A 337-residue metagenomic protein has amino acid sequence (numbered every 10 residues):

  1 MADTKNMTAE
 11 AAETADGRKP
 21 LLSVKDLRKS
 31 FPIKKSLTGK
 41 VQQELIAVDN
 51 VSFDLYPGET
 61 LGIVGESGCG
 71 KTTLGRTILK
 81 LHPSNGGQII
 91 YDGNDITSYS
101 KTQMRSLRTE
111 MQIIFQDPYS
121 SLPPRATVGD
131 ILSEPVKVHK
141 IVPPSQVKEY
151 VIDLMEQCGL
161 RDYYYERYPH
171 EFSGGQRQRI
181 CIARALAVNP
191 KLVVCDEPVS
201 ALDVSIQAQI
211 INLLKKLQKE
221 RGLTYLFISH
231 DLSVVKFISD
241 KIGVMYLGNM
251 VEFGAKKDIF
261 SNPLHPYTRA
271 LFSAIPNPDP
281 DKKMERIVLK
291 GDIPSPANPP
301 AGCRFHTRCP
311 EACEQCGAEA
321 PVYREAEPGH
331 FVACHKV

Functional and structural regions predicted by a protein language model:
G17-P20, I33-G39, E44, A255-V337: Short catalytic/signature loops enriched in Gly
L79: Helix-to-loop junction immediately C-terminal to a conserved catalytic motif
G87-D95: Conserved ABC transporter NBD signature motif
D95, S145-Y163, F272-S273: Conserved ABC ATPase "signature" region
Y168-F172, Q176: Conserved ABC ATPase signature
A187-K191: A short, proline-enriched helix->beta-strand linker immediately N-terminal to the Walker B motif in ABC-type P-loop
V194, P198-L202, I206-M284: P-loop NTP-binding/switch modules centered on Walker-like glycine-rich loops
